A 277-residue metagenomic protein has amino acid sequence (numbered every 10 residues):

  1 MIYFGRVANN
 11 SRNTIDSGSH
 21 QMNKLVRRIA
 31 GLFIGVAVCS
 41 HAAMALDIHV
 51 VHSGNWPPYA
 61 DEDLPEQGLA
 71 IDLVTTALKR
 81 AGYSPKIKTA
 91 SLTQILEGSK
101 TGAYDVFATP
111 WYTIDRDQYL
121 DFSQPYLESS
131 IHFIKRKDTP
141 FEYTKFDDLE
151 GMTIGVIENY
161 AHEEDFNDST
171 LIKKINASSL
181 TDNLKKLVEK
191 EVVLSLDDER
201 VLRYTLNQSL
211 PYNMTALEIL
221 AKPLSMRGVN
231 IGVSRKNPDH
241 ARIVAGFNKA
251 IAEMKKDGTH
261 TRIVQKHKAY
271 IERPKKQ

Functional and structural regions predicted by a protein language model:
L46-W111, D115-Q118, V156, H267-Y270: Extracytoplasmic small-molecule ligand-binding "clamshell" domains of the periplasmic binding protein/Venus flytrap
S53-N55, S129-H132, P211-N248, I271-K276: Periplasmic-binding protein-like
P57, L64-T76, K137-L171, N176 (+2 more regions): Bilobed "Venus flytrap"/periplasmic-binding protein-like clamshell domains and structurally analogous long
I71-R80, G232-I263: Extended ligand-binding regions for polar small-molecule ligands
T75, K86-L149, N159-Y160, E218-L224: Acidic, polar ligand-binding/catalytic clefts
T93-Y104, D121, T181-S209: Short helices/loops that flank or line small-molecule/ion binding pockets
P110-Q118, D165, L194-T215, A221-S225: A ligand-binding cleft/hinge motif common to bilobed small-molecule-binding domains
A161-A177, N213-T215, K249-Q277: Ligand-binding clefts/hinges and TM-proximal coupling segments of bilobed small-molecule sensing domains
